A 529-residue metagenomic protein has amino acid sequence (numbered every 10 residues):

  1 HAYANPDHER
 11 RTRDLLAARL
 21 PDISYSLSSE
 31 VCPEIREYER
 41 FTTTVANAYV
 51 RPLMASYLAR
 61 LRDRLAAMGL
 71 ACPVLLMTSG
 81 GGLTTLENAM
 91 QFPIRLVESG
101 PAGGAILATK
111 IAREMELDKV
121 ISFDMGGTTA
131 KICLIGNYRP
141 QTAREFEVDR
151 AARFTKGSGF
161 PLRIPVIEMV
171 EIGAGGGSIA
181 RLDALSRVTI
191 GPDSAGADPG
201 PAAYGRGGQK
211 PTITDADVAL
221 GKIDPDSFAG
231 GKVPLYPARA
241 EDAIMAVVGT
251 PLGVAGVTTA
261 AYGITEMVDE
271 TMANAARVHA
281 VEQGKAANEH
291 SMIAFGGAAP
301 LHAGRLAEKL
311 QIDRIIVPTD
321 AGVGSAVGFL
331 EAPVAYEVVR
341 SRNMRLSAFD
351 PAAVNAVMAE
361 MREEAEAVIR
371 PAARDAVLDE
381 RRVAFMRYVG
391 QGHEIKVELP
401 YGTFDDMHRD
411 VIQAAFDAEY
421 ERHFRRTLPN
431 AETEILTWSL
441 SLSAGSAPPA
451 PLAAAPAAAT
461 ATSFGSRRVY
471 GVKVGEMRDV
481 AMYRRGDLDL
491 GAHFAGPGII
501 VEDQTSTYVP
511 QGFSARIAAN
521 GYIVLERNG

Functional and structural regions predicted by a protein language model:
H1-T44, S227-F228, Y401, L440-P456 (+2 more regions): Terminal amphipathic helices with adjacent charged low-complexity linkers/tails
A17-S24, A66-A71, A112-V120, R139-T142 (+3 more regions): Secondary-structure transition/capping motifs at alpha-helix termini and the adjoining loop/turn into the next element
C32-E34, T84, T128, Q141-T142 (+3 more regions): Short gly/pro/ser/thr-enriched loop/turn and capping motifs at secondary-structure boundaries
Y38-T43, N47, S56-D63, G82-K119 (+5 more regions): Conserved phosphate-binding catalytic cores of ATP/NTP-utilizing and phosphoryl-transfer enzymes
V50-G69, N343-M361: Extended, charge-rich low-complexity interaction segments
L65-E114, G200, A365-T403: Charge-patterned, long linear interaction tracts outside catalytic cores
L117, G127, I135, A174-G177 (+6 more regions): C-terminal, non-catalytic interaction/recognition modules in large multi-subunit enzymes and RNPs
C133-G157, D183: Basic, amphipathic juxtamembrane/active-site segments that coordinate anionic phosphate or diphosphate groups
